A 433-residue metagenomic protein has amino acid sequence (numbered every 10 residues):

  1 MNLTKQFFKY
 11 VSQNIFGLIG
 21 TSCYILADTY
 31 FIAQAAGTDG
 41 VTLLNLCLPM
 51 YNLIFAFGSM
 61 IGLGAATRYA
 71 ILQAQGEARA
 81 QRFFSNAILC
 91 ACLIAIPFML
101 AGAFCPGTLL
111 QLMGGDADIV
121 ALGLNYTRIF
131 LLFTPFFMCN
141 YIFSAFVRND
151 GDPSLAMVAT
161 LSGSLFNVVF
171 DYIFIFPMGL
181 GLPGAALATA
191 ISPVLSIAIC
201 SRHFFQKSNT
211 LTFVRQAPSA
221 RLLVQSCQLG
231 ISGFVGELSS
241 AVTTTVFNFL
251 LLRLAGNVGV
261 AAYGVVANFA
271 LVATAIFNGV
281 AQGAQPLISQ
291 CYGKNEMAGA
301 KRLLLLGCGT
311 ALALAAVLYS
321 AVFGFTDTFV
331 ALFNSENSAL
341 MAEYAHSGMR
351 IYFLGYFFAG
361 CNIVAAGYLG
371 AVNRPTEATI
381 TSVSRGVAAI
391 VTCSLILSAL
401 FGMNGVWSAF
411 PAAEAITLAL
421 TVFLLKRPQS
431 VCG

Functional and structural regions predicted by a protein language model:
M1-I15, Y69-F133, P177-I231, I288-G355 (+1 more regions): Short alpha-helical transmembrane segments in multi-pass integral membrane proteins
N14-L63, T67, F130-F137, V224-Q290 (+4 more regions): Transmembrane helix-bundle signature of multi-pass secondary active exporters and lipid flippases
L26, A35-T38, L72, N149-D150 (+5 more regions): Helix-loop interface residues and adjacent transmembrane-helix termini in multi-pass membrane transporters, primarily
T29, G102, A145, D171 (+8 more regions): Structural signal for membrane-spanning alpha-helices in multi-pass inner-membrane proteins, emphasizing helix cores
T29, T38-V41, P153, L182 (+4 more regions): Membrane-helix interface/capping residues of multi-pass secondary transporters
V41-L100, F137-A156, A262-T326, A359-T381: Small-residue-rich hydrophobic transmembrane alpha-helices
L53-A56, N167-Y172, I197-S201, L271-A275 (+3 more regions): Hydrophobic transmembrane alpha-helices of multi-pass small-molecule transporters
G62, I129-R148, A156-N167, A185-C200 (+4 more regions): Short runs within selected transmembrane alpha-helices of multi-pass transporters and secretion channels
